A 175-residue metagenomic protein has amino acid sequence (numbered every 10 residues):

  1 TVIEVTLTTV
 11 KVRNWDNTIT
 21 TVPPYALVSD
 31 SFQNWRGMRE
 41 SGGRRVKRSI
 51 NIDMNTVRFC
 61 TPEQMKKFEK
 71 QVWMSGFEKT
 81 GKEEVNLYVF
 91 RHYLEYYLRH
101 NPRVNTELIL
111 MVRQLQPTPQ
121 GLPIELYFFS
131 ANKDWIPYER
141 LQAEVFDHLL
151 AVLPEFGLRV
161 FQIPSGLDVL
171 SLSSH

Functional and structural regions predicted by a protein language model:
T1-Y88: Soluble accessory domains appended to multi-pass membrane transport proteins
M74-S75, K79-H175: Long, non-transmembrane cytosolic or organellar matrix-exposed soluble domains/tails of integral membrane proteins
